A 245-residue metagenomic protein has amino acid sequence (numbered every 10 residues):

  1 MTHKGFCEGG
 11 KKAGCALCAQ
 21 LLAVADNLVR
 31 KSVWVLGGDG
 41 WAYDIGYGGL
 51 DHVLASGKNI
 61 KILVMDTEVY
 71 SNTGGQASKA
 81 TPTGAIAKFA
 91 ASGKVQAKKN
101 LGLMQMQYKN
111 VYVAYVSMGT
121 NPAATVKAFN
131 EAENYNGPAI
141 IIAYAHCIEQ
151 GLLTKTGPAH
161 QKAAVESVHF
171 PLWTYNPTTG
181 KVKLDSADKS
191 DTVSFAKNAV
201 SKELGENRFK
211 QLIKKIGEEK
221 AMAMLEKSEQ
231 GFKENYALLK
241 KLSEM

Functional and structural regions predicted by a protein language model:
F6-Q76, T120-A132, N136: Thiamine diphosphate
N27-V29, T81-N134, G205: Conserved thiamine diphosphate
V33-V35, I62, V113-Y115, I140 (+1 more regions): Conserved beta-strand scaffold positions in the cores of enzyme catalytic domains, especially in NTP/NDP-utilizing
Y43, A91-V95, Y115-G119, F195-K202 (+2 more regions): Hydrophobic alpha-helical scaffolding
A77-K99, G157-Y175: Acidic, Ser/Thr-rich peripheral helices and adjacent loops at domain boundaries
T125-K215, E219, K227, K240: Glycine/aspartate-rich loop-and-adjacent alpha/beta segment that forms the canonical ThDP
E229-M245: Short, amphipathic C-terminal "tail helix"
